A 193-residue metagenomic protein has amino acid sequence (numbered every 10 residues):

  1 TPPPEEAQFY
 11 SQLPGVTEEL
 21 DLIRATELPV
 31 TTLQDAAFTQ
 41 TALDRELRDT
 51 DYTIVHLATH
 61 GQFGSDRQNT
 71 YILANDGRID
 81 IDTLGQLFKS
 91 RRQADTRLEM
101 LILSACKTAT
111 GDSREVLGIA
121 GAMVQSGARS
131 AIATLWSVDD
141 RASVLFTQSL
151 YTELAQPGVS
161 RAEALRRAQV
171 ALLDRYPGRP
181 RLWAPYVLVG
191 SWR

Functional and structural regions predicted by a protein language model:
T1-R193: Catalytic cores of enzymes
